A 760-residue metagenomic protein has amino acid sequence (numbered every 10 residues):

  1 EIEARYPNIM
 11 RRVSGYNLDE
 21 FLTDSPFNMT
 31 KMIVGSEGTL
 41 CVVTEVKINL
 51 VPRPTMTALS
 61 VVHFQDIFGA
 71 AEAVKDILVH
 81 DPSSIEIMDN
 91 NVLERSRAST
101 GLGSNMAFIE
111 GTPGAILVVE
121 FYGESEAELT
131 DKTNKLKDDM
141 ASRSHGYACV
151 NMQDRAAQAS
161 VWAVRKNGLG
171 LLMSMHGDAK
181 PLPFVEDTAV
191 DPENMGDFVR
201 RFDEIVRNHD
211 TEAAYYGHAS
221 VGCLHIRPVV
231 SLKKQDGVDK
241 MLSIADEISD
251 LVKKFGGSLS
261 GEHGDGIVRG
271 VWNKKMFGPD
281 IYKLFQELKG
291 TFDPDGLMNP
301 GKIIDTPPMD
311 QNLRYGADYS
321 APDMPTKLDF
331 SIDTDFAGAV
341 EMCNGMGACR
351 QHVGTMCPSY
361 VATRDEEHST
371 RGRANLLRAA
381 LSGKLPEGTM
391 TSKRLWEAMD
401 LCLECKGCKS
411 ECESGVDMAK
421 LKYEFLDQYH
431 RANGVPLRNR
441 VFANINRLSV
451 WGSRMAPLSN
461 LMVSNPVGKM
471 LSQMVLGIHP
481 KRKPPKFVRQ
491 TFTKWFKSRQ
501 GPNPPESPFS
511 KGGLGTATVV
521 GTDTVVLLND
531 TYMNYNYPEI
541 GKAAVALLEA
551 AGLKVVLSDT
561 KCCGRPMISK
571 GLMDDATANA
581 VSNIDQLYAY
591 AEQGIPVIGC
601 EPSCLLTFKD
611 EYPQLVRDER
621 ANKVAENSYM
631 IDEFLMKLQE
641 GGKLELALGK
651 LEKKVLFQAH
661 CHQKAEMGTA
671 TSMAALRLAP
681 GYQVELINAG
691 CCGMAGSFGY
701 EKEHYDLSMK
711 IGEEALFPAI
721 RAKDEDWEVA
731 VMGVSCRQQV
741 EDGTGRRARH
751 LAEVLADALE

Functional and structural regions predicted by a protein language model:
E1-A73, L297-I304, M309-T334: FAD-binding subdomain of flavoenzyme oxidoreductases
Y6-F21, E86-L102, V150-N167, Y216-V229 (+14 more regions): A glycine-rich phosphate-binding loop feature that marks nucleotide/adenosyl-phosphate handling sites
P26-L50, G217-C223, R227, L259-S260 (+7 more regions): Conserved phosphate/anionic-ligand binding catalytic regions in large, soluble enzymes, centered on
V46-V51, A71-V74, L78-A179, P183 (+11 more regions): Terminal amphipathic helices with adjacent charged low-complexity linkers/tails
R95-I109, A159-G168, H225-M241, R269-Y282 (+7 more regions): Short glycine/threonine-rich loop-to-helix capping motif typified by GTGT followed within a few residues by an Asp-Pro
A179, K254-L259, G266-L401, K420-L421 (+3 more regions): Ferredoxin-type iron-sulfur electron-transfer modules and their immediate structural context
D293, P300, Y315, A419-N503 (+1 more regions): Iron-sulfur cluster-binding electron-transfer modules in prokaryotic oxidoreductases
K511-G512: Glycine-biased, low-complexity coil/linker segments
